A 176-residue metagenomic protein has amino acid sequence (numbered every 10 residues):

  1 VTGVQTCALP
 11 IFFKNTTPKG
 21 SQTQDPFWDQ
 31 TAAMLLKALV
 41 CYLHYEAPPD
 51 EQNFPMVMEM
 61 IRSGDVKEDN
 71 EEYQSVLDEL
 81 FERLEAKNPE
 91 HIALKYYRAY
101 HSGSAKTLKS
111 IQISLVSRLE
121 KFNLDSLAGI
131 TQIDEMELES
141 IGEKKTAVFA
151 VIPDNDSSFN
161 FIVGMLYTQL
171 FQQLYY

Functional and structural regions predicted by a protein language model:
V1, Q5-Y176: P-loop NTPase motor domains
